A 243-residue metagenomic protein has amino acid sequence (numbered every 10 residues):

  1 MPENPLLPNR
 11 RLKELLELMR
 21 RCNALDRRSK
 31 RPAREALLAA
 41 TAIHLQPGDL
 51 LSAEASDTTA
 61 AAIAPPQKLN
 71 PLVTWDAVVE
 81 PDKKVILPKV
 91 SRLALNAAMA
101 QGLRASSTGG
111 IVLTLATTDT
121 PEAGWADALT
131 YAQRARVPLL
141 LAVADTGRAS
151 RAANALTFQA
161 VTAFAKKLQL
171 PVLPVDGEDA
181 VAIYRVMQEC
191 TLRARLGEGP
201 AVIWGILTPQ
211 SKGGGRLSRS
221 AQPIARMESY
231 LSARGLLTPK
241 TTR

Functional and structural regions predicted by a protein language model:
M1-E35, S218, R226, Y230-A233: Cofactor-/ligand-binding subdomain signature composed of acidic, glycine-rich, tryptophan-containing flexible loops
P2-N9, R31, R151-A155, L173-A180 (+1 more regions): Hydrophobic alpha-helical scaffolding
L15-L18, C22-D26, H44, G48 (+6 more regions): Change "in soluble alpha/beta enzymes" to "in soluble alpha/beta proteins
A24-R136, T157-T162, K167-Q169: Cofactor-binding active-site loop characterized by glycine-rich and histidine/acidic residues
A53, T114, L141-A142, I203: Structural beta-sheet core signal
D57-T59, A116-E122, Y131, D145-A149 (+2 more regions): Acidic, glycine-rich active-site loops and adjacent beta-strand->loop/helix elements that engage anionic groups
V143, A149, A153-G199, L207 (+1 more regions): Conserved phosphate-handling catalytic cores of large alpha/beta enzymes
L192-R243: Glycine/aspartate-rich loop-and-adjacent alpha/beta segment that forms the canonical ThDP
